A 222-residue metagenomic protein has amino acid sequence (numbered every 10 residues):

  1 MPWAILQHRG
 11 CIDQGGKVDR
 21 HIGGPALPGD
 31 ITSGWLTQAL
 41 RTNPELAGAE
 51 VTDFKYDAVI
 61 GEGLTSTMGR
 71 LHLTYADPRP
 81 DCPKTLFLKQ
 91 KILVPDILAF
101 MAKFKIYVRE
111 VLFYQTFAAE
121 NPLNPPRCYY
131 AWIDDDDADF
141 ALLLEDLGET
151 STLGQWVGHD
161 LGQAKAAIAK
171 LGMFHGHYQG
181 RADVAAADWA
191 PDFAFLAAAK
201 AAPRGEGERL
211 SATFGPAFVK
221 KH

Functional and structural regions predicted by a protein language model:
P2-D139: Conserved NTP-binding catalytic cores of kinases and kinase-like/nucleotidyltransferase enzymes across multiple kinase
C11, G15-G16, S151-M173, Q179-H222: ATP-dependent phospho-/nucleotidyl transfer catalytic cores
D19-G23, V51-F54, I97, V111 (+4 more regions): A near-ubiquitous, low-amplitude feature marking generic local secondary-structure context
L64-L73, F140-D146, A198-R209: Short, charged low-complexity intrinsically disordered segments located at boundaries of structured domains
R70, L112, A119, K165 (+1 more regions): A broad, structural surface signal
M101-Y107, L123-P125, Q163-K165, H177-V184: Low-complexity, flexible helical/coil segments
I133-Q163: Conserved structural core of kinase catalytic domains
